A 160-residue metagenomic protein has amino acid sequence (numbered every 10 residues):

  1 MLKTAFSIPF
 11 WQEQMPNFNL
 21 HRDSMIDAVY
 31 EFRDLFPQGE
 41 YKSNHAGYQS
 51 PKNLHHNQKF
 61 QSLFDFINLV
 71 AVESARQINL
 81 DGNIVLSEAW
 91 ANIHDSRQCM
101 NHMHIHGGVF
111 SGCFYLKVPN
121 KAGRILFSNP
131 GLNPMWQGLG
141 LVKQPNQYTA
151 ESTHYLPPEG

Functional and structural regions predicted by a protein language model:
M1-D81: Non-heme Fe(II)/2-oxoglutarate
S7-F10, L86, A122-G123: Sequence-level motif detector for i,i+2 pairs with an aromatic at +2
D34, S87-W90: Short, charged low-complexity linear motifs
H56-E88, D95-V109, C113-N120: Active-site region of the double-stranded beta-helix
A91, D95-G160: Catalytic core of non-heme Fe(II) oxygenases with the double-stranded beta-helix
